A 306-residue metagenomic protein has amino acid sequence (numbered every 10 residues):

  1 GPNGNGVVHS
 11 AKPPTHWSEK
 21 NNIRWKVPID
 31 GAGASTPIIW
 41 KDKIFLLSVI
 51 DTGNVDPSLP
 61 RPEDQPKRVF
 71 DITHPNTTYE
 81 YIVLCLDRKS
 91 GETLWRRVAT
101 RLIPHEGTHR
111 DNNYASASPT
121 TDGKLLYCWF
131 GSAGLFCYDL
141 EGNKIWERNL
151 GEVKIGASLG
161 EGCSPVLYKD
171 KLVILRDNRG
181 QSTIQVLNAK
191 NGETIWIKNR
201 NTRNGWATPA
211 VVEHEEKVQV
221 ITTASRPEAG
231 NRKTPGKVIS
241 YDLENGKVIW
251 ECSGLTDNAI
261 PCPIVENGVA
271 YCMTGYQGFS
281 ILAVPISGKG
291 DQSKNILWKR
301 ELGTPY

Functional and structural regions predicted by a protein language model:
G1-Y306: Noncatalytic, solvent-exposed loop/strand surfaces of beta-propeller-type extracellular/periplasmic domains
